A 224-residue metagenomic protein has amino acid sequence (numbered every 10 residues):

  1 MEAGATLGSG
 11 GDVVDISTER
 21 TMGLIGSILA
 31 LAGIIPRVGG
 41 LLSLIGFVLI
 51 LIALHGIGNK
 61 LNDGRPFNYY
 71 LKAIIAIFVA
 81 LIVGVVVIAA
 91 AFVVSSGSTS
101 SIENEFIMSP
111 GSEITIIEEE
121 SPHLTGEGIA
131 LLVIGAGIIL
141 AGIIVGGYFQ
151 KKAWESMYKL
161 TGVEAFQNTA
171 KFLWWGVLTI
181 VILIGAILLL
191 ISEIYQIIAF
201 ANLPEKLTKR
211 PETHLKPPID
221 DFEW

Functional and structural regions predicted by a protein language model:
E2-G33, L42-L81, I116-G126, G142-I180 (+1 more regions): Membrane-interface extramembranous regions at the lipid-water interface
V85-S109, A201: Functional transmembrane-helix hotspots
I102-H123: Low-complexity, acidic polar-rich segments
G128-L140: Alpha-helical transmembrane segments
